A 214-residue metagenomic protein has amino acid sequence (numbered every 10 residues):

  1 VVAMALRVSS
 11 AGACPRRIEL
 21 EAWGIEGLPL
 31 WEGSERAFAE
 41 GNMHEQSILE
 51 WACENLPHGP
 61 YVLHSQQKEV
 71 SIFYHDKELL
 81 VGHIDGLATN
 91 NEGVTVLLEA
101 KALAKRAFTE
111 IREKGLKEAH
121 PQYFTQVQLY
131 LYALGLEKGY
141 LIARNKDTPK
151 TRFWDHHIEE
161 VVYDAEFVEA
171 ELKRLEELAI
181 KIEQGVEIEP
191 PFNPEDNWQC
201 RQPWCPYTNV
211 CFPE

Functional and structural regions predicted by a protein language model:
V1-L97, A104-I111, K117, P121: Metal-dependent nuclease catalytic cores that hydrolyze phosphodiester bonds in DNA/RNA, characterized by
K101-A104, N145-K146: A short beta-strand motif that forms part of the nucleic acid-binding face of small beta-barrel RNA-binding folds
E110-H120, F124, L129, A133-E214: Metal-dependent nuclease catalytic regions and adjoining charged, substrate-binding loops involved in nucleic-acid end
